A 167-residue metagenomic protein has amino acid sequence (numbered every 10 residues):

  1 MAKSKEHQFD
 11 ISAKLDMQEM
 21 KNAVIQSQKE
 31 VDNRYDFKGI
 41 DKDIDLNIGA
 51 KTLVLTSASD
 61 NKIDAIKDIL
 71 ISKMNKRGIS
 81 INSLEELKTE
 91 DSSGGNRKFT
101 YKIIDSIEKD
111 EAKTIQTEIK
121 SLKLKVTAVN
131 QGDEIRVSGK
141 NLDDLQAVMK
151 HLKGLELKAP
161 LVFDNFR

Functional and structural regions predicted by a protein language model:
M1-H7, I44-D45, L84-G95: Flexible hinge/switch segments at interdomain interfaces of large molecular machines
A2-F9, K98-R167: Positively charged, low-complexity, intrinsically disordered RNA-binding extensions
K14-A23, K102-K109: Short, surface-exposed ligand-recognition loops at beta-strand->loop->(often short) alpha-helix junctions that present
Q18-K21, K29, N33-R34, K38-D41 (+3 more regions): Short Lys/Arg-rich amphipathic alpha-helical segments
Y35-K42, S83-E86, A112-L124: Short amphipathic beta-strand starts and helix->beta connectors
D43-L46, A128: A structural signal for short hydrophobic beta-strand segments in well-ordered beta-sheet cores
N47-D60, Q131-N141: Short glycine/threonine-rich beta-strand-turn micro-motifs
N61-T100: Helix-adjacent hinge/juxtasegments
